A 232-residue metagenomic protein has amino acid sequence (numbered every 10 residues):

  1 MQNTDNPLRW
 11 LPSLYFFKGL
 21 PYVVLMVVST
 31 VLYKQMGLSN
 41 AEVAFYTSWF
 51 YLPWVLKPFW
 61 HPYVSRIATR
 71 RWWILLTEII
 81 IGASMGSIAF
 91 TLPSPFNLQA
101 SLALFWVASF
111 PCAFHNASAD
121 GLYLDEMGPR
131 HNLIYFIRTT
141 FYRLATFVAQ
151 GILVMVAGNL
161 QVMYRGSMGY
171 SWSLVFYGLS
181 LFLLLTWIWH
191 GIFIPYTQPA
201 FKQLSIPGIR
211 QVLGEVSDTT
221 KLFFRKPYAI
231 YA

Functional and structural regions predicted by a protein language model:
M1-T4, L92, F96-L102, F114-H115 (+1 more regions): Intracellular loop-helix junctions on the cytosolic face of multi-pass helical membrane proteins
M1-W54, V64, A229-A232: Helix-loop boundary and gating motifs at the non-cytosolic
P12, A44, L75, N132 (+1 more regions): Conserved glycine-rich helix-kink/hinge and helix-boundary motifs of the Major Facilitator Superfamily
F16, T47-L52, I79, W106 (+1 more regions): Transmembrane alpha-helical cores of Major Facilitator Superfamily
Y22, V107-A119: Core transmembrane helices of Major Facilitator Superfamily
L32-M36, R66-I67, L122-R130, N159: Helix-to-coil boundary motifs at intracellular loop junctions of multi-pass secondary transporters
V55-T69, A157: Helix-to-loop junctions at the C-terminal end of transmembrane segments in multipass secondary transporters
I74-F96: C-terminal ends and interior cores of transmembrane alpha-helices in multi-pass membrane transporters/permeases
